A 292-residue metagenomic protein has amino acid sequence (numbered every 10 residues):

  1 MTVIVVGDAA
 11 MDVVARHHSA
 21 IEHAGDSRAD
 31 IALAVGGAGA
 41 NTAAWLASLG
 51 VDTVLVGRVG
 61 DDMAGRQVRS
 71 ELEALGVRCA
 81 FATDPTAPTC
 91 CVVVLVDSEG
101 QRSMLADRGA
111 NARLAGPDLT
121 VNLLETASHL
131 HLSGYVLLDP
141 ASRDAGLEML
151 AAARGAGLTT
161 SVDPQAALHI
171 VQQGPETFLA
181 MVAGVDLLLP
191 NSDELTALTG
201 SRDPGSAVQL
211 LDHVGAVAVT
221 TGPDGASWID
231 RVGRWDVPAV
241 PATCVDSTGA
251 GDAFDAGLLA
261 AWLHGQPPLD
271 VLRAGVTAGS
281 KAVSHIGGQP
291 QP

Functional and structural regions predicted by a protein language model:
M1-A9, E71-D84, D97-W235: Ribokinase/PfkB-type carbohydrate-kinase core domain
M1-I4, S27-R28, A151-G155, D203-P292: Conserved phosphate-binding/catalytic region of the ribokinase-like
M1-V56, M63-Q67, A74, T243-V245: Glycine-rich phosphate/adenosyl-contacting loop at the front of the ribokinase-like
M11, A15, D61, A166 (+4 more regions): Short, glycine/acidic-enriched loop or turn micro-motifs at the edges of active sites
T42-A43, V68, M149, A278: Aromatic/hydrophobic pocket-lining residues that form π-stacking "cages" and hydrophobic walls in ligand
L46, T53-L55, L72, L130 (+2 more regions): Hydrophobic packing within well-folded, soluble alpha/beta domains
A87-C90: Short acidic/glycine-enriched loop/turn segments that link adjacent beta-strands
